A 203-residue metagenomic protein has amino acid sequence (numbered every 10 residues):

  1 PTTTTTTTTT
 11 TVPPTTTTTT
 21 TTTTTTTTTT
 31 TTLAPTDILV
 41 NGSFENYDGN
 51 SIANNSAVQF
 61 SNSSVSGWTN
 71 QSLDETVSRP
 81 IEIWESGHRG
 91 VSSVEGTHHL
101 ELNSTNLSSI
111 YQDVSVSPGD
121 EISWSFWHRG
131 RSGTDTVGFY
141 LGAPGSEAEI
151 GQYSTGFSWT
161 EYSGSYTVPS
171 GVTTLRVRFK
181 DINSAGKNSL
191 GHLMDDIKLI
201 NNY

Functional and structural regions predicted by a protein language model:
P1-L33: Extracellular mucin-like PTS domains
F44, I122-G130, G164, T173-N183 (+1 more regions): Extracellular beta-strand-rich recognition modules
N46-H98: Extracellular glycan-recognition surfaces and repeat-rich motifs
A53-A57, S108-I110, W124, G133-A143: Beta-strand acidic-aromatic groove motif in beta-rich domains, primarily in extracellular
T97-G119, Y162-S163: Short beta-strands within extracellular/lumenal beta-sheet-rich domains
S104, S117-G119, H128-V137, S184-K187: Extended, low-complexity, turn-rich repeat/linker tracts enriched in Gly/Pro/Ser/Thr and Asp/Glu that occur
L107-S108, N183-N202: Extracellular carbohydrate recognition
P144-T174, S184-K187: Extracellular carbohydrate recognition and processing domains and analogous Trp-centered ligand-binding platforms
